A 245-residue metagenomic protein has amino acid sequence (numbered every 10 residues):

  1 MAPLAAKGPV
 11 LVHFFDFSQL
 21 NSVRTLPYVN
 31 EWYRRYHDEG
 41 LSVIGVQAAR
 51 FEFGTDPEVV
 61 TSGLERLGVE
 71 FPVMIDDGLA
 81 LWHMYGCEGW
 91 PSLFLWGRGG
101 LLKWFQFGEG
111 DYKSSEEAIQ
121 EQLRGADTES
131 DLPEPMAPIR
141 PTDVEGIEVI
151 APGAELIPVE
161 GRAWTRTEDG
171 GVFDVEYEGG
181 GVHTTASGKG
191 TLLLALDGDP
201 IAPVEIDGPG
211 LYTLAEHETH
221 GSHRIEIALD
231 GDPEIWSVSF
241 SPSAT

Functional and structural regions predicted by a protein language model:
M1-A5, K113-T245: Non-globular targeting/processing and membrane-anchoring segments
M1-V23, V29, V43: Short active-site neighborhood of thiol/selenol oxidoreductases, capturing the structured segment around
A6-G8, E65-V69, I75-Q120: Thiol/disulfide oxidoreductase modules built on the thioredoxin-like
K7-G8, E39, E70, E178: Structured helix-beta-strand junction loops
F14-D16, V46-A49, D76-D77, Q106-E109: Active-site-proximal beta-strand/loop segments in catalytic clefts of secreted hydrolases
V23-R66, D77-L81: Structural microenvironment flanking redox-active thiols in thiol-disulfide oxidoreductases
Y33-Y36, G40, G110, I119-A126: A generic secondary-structure signal for well-formed alpha-helical elements
